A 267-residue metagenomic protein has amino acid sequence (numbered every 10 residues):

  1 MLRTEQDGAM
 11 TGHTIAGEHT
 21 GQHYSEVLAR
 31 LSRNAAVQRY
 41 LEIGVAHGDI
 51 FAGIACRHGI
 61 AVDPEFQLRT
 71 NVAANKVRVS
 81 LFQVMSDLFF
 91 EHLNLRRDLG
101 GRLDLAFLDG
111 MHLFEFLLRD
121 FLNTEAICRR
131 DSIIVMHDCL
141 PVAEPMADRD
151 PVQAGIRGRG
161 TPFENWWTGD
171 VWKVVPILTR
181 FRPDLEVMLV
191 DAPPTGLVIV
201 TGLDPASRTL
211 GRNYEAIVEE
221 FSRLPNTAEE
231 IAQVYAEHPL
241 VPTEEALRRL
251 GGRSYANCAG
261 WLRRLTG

Functional and structural regions predicted by a protein language model:
M1-F107, M111-V135, C139-G267: A short alpha-helical cap/connector motif
